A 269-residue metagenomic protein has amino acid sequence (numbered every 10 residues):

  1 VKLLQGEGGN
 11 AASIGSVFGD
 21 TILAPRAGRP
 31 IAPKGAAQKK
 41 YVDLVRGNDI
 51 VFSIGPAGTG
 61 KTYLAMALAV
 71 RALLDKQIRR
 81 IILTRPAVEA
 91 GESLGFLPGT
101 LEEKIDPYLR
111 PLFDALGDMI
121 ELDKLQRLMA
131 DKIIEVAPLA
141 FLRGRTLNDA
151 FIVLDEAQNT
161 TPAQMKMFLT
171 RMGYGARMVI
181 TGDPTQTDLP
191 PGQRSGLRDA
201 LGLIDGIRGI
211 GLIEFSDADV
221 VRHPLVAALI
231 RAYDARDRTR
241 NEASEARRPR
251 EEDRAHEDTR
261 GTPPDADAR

Functional and structural regions predicted by a protein language model:
V1-F18: Interdomain "pre-motor" coupling segment immediately N-terminal to P-loop NTPase/helicase cores
F18-P30: Conserved adenine-nucleotide phosphate-binding loops and their immediately adjacent elements
A27-A36, G47-L154, Q158-R269: Conserved helicase motor core of SF1/SF2 NTP-dependent helicases
